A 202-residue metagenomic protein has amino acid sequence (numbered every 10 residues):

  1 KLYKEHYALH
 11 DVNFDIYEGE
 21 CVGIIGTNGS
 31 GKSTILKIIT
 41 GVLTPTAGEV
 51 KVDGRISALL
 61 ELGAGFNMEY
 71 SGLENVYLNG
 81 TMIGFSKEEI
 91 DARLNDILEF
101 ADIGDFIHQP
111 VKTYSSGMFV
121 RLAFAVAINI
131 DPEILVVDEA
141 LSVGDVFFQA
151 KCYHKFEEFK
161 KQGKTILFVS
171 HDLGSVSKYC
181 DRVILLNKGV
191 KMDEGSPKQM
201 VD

Functional and structural regions predicted by a protein language model:
K1, Y77, E89-F106: Conserved ABC ATPase "signature" region
K1-A8, P197-D202: Pre-NBD coupling/linker segments of ABC/ABC-like ATPases
I25-T27: The feature captures the beta-strand-to-loop junction immediately N-terminal to the Walker
S170-H171: H-loop/switch region of ABC-family ATPase nucleotide-binding domains
K178-L185: Conserved catalytic segment of ABC-fold P-loop ATPases
K188-G189: Conserved ABC ATPase "signature" C-loop
